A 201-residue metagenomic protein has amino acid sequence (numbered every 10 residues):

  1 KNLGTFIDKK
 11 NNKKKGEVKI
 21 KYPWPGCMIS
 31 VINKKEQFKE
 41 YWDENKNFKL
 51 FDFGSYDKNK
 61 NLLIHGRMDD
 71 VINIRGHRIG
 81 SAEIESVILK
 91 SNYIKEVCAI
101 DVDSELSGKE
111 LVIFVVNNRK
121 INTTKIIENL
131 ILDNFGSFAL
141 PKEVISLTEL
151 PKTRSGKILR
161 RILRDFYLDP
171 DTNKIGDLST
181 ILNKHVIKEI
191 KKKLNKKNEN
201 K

Functional and structural regions predicted by a protein language model:
N2-E44, I79, D171-T172: Conserved ATP/PPi-binding loop(s) of AMP-dependent carboxylate-activating enzymes
N2-I7, D52, L147-T153: Active-site and channel-lining beta-strand-loop segments that bind or position nucleotide-derived/phosphorylated
K9, K13, Y56-D57, K152-T153: Short, acidic, Ser/Thr-enriched surface-loop or helix-capping motifs
K9, N118-I126, E143, D171 (+1 more regions): Asparagine-rich low-complexity intrinsically disordered tracts
W24, I29-S30, F51-A139, E149 (+3 more regions): AMP-binding/adenylate-forming catalytic core of the ANL superfamily
D43, F48-L50, I145: Short, small/polar residue-rich loop motifs at catalytic or cofactor-binding pockets
L106, D133-I158, T172-K197: AMP-binding/adenylate-forming catalytic domain of the ANL superfamily
